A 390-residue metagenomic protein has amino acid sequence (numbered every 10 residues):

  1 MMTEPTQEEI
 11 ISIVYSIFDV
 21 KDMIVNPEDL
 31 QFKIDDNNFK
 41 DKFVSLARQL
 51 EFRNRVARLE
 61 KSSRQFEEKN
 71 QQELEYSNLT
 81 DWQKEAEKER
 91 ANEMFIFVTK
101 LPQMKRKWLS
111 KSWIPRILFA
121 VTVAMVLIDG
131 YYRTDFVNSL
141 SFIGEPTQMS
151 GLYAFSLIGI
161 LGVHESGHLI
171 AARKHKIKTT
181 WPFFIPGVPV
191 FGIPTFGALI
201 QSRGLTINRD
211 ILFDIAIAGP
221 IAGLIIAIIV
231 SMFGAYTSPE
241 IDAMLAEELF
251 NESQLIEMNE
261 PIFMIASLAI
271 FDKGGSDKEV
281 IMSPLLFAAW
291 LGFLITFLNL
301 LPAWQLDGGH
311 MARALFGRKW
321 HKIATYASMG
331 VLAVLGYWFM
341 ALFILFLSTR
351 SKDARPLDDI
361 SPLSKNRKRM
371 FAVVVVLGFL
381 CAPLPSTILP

Functional and structural regions predicted by a protein language model:
M1-P390: Hydrophobic transmembrane alpha-helices and their immediate loop junctions in multi-pass integral membrane proteins
